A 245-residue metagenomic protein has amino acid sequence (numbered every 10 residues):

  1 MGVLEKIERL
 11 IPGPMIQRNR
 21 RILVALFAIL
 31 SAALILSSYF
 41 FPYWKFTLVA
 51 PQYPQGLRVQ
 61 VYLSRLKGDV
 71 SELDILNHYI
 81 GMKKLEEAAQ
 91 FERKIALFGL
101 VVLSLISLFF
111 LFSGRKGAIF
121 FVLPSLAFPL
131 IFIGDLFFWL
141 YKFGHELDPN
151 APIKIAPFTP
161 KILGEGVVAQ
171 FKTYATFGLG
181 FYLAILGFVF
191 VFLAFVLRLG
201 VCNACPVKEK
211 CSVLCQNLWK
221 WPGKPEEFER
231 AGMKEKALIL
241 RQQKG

Functional and structural regions predicted by a protein language model:
M1-L26, F41, F46-Y53, R58 (+1 more regions): Intrinsically disordered terminal tails
P12-I22, F91, F112-K116, V168-L179: Juxtamembrane loop-transmembrane helix junctions in multi-pass integral membrane proteins, especially the extracellular
Q17-A32, R115-A127: Alpha-helical transmembrane segments and their helix-start/interface "positive-inside/aromatic belt" motifs in integral
A25, I29-L34, F91-F112, Y182-F192: Hydrophobic alpha-helical transmembrane segments
S31-W44, V122-E146: Hydrophobic alpha-helical membrane-insertion segments
F40-E92, F138-A175: Long, glycine/tryptophan/cysteine-rich extracytoplasmic
I75-L140: Extracellular-facing segments of soluble proteins and assemblies that are Gly/Ser/Thr-biased and enriched in aromatics
H145-G223: Terminal transmembrane helical module of multi-pass membrane proteins
